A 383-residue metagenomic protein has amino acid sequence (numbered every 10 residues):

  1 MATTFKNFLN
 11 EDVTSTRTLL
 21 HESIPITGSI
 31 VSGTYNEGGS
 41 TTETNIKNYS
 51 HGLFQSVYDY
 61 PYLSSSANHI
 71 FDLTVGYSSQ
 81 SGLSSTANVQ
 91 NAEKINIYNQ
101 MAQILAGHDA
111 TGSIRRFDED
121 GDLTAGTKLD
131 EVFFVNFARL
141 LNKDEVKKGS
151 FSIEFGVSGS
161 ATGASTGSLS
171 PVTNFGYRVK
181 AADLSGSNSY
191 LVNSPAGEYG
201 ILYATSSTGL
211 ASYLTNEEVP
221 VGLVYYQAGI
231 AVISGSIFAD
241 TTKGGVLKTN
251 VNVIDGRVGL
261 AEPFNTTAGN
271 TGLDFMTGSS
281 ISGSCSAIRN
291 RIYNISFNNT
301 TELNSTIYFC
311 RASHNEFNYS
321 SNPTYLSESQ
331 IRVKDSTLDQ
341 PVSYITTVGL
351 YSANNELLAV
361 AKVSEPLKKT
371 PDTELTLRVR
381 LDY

Functional and structural regions predicted by a protein language model:
M1-Y383: Long, position-biased, composition-driven segments near the start of the mature protein
